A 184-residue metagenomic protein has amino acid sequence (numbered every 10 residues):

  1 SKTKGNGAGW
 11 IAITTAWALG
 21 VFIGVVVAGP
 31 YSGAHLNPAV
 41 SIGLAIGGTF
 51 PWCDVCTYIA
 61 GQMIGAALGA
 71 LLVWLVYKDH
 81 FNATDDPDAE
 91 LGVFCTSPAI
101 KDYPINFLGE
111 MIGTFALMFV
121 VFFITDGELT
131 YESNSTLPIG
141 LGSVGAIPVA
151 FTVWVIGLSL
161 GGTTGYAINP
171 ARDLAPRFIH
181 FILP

Functional and structural regions predicted by a protein language model:
S1-P184: Membrane-interface helix-loop junctions and terminal tails of multi-pass membrane proteins
